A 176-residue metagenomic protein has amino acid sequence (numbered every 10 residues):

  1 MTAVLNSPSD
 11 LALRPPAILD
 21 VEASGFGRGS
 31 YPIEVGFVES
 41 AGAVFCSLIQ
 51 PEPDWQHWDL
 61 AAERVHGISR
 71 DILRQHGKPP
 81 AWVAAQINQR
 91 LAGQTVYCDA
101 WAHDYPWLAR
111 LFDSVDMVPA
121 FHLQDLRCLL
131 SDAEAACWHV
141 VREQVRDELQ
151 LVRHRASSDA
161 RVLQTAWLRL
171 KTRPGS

Functional and structural regions predicted by a protein language model:
M1-S9: Charged, flexible boundary elements
S9-P16, R28-I33, E39-I68, Q89-S176: Metal-dependent phosphoesterase core characteristic of DEDDh/y 3'-5' exonuclease domains
L19-V21, H76-G77, C98-W101: Short His-Asn-centered micro-motif
V21-G29: Short acidic, Gly/Ser-rich segments with clustered Asp/Glu that frequently serve as metal-coordination loops in enzyme
R64-Q86: Metal-dependent phosphoesterase signature
